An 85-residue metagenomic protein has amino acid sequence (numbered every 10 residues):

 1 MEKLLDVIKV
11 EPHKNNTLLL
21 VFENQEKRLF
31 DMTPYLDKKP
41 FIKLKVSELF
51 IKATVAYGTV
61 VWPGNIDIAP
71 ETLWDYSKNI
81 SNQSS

Functional and structural regions predicted by a protein language model:
M1-S85: Motif-centric detector for short Cys/His coordination patterns
